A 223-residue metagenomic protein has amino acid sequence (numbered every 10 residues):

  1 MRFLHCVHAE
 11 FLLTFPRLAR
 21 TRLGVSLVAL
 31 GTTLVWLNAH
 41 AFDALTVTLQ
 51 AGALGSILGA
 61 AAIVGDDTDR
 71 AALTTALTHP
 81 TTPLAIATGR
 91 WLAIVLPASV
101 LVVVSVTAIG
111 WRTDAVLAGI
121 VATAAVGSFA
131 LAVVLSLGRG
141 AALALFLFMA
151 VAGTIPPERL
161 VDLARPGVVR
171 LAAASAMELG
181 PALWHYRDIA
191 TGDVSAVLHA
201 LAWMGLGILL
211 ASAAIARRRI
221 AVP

Functional and structural regions predicted by a protein language model:
M1-T68, W91-L92, S99, V103-T107 (+3 more regions): Hydrophobic alpha-helical transmembrane segments
G24-V25, I86, A142-F146: Alpha-helical transmembrane segments and their helix-entry boundary regions
L37-H40, G138-L179: Transmembrane helix segments
A62-V95: Helix-loop-helix units of permease transmembrane domains in multi-pass membrane transporters, especially ABC
V106-A115: Short helix-loop junctions at transmembrane helix boundaries
D114-A142, A150-T154, L206-L210: Hydrophobic alpha-helical transmembrane segments of polytopic membrane proteins
A172-D193: A conserved mid-domain beta-alpha-beta active-site/ligand-binding segment of alpha/beta enzyme cores
